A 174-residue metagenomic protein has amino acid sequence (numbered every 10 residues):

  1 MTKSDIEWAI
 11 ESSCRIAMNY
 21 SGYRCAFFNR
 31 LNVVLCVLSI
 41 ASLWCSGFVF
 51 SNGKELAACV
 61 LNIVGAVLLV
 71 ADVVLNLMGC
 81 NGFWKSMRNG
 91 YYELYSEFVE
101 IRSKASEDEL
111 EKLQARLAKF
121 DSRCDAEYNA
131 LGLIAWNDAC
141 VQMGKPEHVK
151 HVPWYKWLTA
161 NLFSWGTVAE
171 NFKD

Functional and structural regions predicted by a protein language model:
M1-I40, A71-D174: Conserved non-transmembrane functional hotspots
A41-E55: Juxtamembrane "helix exit" motif at the C-terminal ends of alpha-helical transmembrane segments in multi-pass membrane
L43, I63-V74: Single-pass alpha-helical transmembrane signal-anchor segments
N52-G65: Hydrophobic alpha-helical transmembrane segments
